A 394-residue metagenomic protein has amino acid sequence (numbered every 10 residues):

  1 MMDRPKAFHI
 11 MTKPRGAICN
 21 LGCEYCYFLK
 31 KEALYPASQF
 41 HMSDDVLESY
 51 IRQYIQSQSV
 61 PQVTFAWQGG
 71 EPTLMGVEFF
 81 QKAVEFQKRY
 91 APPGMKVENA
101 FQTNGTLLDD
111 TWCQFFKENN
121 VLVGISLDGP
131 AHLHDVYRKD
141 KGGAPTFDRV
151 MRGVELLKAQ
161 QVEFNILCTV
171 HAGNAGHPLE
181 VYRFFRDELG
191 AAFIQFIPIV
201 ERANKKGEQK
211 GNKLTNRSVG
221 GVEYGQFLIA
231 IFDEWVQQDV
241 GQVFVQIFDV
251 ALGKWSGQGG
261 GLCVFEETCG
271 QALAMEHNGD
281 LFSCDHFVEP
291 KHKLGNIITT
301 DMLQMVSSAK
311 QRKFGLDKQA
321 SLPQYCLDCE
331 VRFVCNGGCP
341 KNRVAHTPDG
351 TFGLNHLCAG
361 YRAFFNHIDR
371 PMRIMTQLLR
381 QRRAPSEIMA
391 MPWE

Functional and structural regions predicted by a protein language model:
P5-D45: Canonical Radical SAM [4Fe-4S] cluster-binding loop centered on the CxxxCxxC motif and its immediate flanking residues
I10-T12, T64-G70, E98-T103, V245-I247: Extended hydrophobic secondary-structure segments that form protein cores and membrane-embedded regions
C19, C23-C26, C263, C269 (+5 more regions): Short cysteine clusters
I51-R52, Q56-A66, M75-I199: Radical SAM/AdoMet-radical enzyme domain recognition
D140-D148, E155, A159-V264, T268 (+2 more regions): Radical SAM enzyme [4Fe-4S]-AdoMet core and its adjacent flexible, acidic and glycine-rich loops/tails across
H277: A cytosolic small-molecule/anion-sensing beta-strand core signal
V288-E394: Flexible mid-to-C-terminal extensions adjoining Fe-S/redox cofactors in radical SAM and related proteins
